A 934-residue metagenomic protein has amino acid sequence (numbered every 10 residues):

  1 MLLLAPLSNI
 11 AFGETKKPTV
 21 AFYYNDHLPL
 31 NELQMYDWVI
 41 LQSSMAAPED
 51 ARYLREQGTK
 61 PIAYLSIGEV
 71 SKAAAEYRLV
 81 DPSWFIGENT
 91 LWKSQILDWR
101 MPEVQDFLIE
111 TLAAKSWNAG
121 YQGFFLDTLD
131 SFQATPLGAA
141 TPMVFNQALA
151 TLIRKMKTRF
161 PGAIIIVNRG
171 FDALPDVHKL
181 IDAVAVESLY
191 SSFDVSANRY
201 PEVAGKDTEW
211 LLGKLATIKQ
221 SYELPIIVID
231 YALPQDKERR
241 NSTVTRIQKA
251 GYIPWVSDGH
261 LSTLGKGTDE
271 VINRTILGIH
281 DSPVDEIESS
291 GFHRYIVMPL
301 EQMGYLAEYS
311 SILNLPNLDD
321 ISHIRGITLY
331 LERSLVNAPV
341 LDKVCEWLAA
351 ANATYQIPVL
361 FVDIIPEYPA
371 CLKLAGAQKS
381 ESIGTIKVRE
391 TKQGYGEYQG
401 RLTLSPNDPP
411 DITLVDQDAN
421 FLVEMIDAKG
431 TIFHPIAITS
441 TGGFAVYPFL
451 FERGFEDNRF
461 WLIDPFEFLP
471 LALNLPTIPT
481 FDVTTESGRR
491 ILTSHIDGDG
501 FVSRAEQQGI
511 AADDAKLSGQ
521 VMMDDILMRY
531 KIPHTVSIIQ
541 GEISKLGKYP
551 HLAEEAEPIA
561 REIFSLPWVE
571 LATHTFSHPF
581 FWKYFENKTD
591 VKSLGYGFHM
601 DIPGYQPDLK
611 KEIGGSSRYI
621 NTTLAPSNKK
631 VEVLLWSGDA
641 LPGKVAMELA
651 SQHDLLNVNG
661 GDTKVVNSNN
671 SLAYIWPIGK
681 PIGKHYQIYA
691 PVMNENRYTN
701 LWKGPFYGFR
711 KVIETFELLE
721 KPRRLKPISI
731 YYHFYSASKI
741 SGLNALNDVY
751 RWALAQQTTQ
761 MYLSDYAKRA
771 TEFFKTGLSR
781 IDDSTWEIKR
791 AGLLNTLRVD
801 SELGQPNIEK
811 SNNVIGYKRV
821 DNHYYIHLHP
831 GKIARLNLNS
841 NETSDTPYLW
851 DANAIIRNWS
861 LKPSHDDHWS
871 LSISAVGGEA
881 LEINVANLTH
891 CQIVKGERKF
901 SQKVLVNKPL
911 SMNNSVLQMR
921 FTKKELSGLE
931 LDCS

Functional and structural regions predicted by a protein language model:
L2, F361, E367-Y368, W752 (+1 more regions): Non-catalytic C-terminal accessory domains or segments of carbohydrate-active enzymes
F22-D37, L41-S44, D285-P369, I496: Helical hinge/lid and interdomain linker segments adjacent to catalytic or ligand-binding clefts that mediate domain
G87-R100, Y355, V362-K373, V502 (+3 more regions): Metal-dependent polysaccharide deacetylase catalytic core of the NodB/CE4 family, i.e., the active-site-bearing domain
D130-L152, I164, R169-L180, Y605-G683 (+2 more regions): Catalytic domains of cell-wall/extracellular-matrix polysaccharide-remodeling enzymes, centered on de-N-acetylation
K219-P234, L475-A505, L527, P607-K610 (+5 more regions): Catalytic grooves of carbohydrate-active enzymes
I253-E270, L306-P316, P470-G488, D524-I538 (+5 more regions): C-terminal domain-boundary segment and adjacent tail
I272-T275, Q302, T391-R490: A glycine-centered loop/beta-turn motif at secondary-structure junctions
S334-D411: A glycine-rich, often tryptophan-bearing local segment used as a flexible ligand/cofactor-contacting loop or short
